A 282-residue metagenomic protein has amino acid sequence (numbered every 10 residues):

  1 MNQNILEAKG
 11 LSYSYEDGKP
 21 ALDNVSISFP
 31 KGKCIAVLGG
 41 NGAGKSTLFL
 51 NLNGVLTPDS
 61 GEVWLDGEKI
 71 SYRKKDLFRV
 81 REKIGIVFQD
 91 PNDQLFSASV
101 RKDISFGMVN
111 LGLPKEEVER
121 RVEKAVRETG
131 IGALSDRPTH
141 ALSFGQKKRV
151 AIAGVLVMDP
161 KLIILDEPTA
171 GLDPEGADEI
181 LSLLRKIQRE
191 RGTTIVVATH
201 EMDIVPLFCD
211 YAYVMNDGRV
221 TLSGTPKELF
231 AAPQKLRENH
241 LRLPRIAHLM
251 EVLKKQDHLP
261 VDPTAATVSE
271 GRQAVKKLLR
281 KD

Functional and structural regions predicted by a protein language model:
L38-G40: The feature captures the beta-strand-to-loop junction immediately N-terminal to the Walker
N53: Helix-to-loop junction immediately C-terminal to a conserved catalytic motif
E62-R79: ABC ATPase NBD Q-loop/coupling interface
E116-L134: Conserved ABC ATPase "signature" region
P138-L142: Conserved ABC ATPase signature
I163-D166: Catalytic Walker B motif of ABC-type/P-loop ATPase nucleotide-binding domains
D217-G218: Conserved ABC ATPase "signature" C-loop
